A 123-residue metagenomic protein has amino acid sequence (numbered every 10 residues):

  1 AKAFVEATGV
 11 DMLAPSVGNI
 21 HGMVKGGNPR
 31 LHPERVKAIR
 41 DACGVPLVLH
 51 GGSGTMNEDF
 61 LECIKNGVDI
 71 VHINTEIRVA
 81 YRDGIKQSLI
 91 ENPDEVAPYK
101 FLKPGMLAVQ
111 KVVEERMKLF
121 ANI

Functional and structural regions predicted by a protein language model:
A1-C43, N57, L61-E62, N66-V68 (+3 more regions): Alpha/beta enzyme core
L13-P15, L47-G51, D69-I73: Hydrophobic faces of well-ordered beta-strands that scaffold small-molecule active sites in alpha/beta enzyme cores
G22-M23, V45-V48, K100-K103: Short, contiguous strand/loop micro-motifs
G27, G51-G52: Residues that cap or flank secondary-structure elements
N28, I73, I77, F101-A108: Catalytic cores of large soluble enzymes that bind and process phosphate-bearing ligands
E34-A38, D69-N74, L89-P98: Short, structured secondary-structure boundary patches
S53-G54, E76: Short, surface-exposed acidic/glycine-rich loop or hinge patches that mediate macromolecular interfaces
S88-I123: Extended, intrinsically disordered, low-complexity segments
